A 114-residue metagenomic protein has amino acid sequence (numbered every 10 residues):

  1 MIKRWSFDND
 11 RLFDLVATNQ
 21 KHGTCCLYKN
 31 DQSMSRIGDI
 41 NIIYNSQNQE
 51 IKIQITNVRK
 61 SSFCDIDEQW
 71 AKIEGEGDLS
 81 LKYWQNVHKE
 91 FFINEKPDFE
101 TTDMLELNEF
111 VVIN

Functional and structural regions predicted by a protein language model:
M1-N114: Mixed-charge, low-complexity intrinsically disordered regions
